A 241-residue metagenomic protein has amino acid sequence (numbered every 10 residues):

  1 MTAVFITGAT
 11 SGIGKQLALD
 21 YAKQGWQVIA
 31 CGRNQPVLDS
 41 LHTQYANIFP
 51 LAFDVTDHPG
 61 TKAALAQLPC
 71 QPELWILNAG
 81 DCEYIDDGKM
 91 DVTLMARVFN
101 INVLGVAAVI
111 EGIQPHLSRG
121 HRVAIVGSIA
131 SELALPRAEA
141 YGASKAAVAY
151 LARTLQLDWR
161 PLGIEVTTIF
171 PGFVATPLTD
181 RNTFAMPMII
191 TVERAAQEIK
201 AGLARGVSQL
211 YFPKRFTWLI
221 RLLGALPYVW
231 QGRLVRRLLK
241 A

Functional and structural regions predicted by a protein language model:
T10-S11: Conserved glycine-rich cofactor-binding loop
Q24-S40: Conserved glycine-rich Rossmann-like NAD(P)H-binding loop of the short-chain dehydrogenase/reductase
Y45-P59: Rossmann-fold cofactor-recognition segment
D86-R97: Substrate-binding pocket helix/loop in short-chain dehydrogenase/reductase
I110, S144: Active-site helix of classical SDR
S128: Residue(s) in the substrate-gating loop at a strand-loop-helix junction that position the organic substrate next
T168, F184-L219: C-terminal helical subdomain
